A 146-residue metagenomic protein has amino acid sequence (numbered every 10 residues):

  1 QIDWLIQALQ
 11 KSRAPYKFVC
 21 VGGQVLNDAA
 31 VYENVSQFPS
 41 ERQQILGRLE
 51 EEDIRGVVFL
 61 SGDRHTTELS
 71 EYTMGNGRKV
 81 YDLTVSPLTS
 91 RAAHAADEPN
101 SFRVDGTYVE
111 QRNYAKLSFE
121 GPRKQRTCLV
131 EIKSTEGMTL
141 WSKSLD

Functional and structural regions predicted by a protein language model:
Q1-D146: Long, structured stretches of catalytic cores involved in phosphate-ester chemistry, encompassing
